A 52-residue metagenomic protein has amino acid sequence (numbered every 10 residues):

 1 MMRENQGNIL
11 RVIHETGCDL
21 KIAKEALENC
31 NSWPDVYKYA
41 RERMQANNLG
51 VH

Functional and structural regions predicted by a protein language model:
M1-H52: Short, amphipathic alpha-helical interaction segments embedded in low-complexity terminal/linker regions of eukaryotic
